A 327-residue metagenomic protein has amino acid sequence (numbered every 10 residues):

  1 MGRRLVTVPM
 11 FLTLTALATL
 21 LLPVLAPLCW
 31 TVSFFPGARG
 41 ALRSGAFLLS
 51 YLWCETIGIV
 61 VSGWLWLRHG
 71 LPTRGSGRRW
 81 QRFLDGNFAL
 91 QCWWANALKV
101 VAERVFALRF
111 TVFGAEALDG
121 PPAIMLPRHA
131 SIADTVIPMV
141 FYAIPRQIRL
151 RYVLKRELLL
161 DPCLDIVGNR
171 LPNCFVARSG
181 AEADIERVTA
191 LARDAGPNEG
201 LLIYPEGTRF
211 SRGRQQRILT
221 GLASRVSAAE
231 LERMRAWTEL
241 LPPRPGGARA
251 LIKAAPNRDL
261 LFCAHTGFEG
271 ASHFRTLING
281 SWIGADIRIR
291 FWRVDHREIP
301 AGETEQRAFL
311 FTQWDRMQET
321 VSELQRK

Functional and structural regions predicted by a protein language model:
M1-P121: Membrane-proximal helical "anchor" segments flanking the first transmembrane region of inner-membrane enzymes
F11, E186-R187, P243-G246: Short, conserved clusters of charged catalytic residues that mark active-site and nucleotide-handling motifs
W64-A97, E103-V105, D119-G180: Catalytic core of membrane glycerolipid acyltransferases/transacylases, capturing the structured, soluble-facing
A133, A183, F210-S211: Short glycine-rich, flexible loops that bind phosphorylated cofactors or substrates
I144, I148-L150, R156-N173, G196-A301: A cross-family acyltransferase "interaction/gating" segment
A181-R193: A Trp-anchored, charged/polar loop motif used as the substrate-binding/catalytic surface of acyl/ester-handling
P300-K327: Accessory terminal regions of nucleic-acid processing enzymes
